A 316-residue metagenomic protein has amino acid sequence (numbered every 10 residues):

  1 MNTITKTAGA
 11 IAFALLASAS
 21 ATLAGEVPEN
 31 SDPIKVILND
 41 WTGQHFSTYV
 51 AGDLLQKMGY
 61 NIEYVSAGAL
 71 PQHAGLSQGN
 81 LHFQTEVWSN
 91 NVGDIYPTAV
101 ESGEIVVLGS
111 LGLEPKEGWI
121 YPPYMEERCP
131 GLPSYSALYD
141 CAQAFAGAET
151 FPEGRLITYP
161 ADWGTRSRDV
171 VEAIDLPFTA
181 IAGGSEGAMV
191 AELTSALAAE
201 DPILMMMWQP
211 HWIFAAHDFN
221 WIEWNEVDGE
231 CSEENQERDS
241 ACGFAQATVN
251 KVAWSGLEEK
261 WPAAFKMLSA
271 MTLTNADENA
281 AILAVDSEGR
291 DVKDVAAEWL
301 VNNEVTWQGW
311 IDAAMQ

Functional and structural regions predicted by a protein language model:
L23-K35, Q56, A146-E153, T306-Q316: Immediate post-signal peptide segment of exported/extracytoplasmic ligand-binding proteins
P28-G43, Y60-V65, E153-I157, L268: Short, well-ordered beta-strand elements
D32-I34, G43, W163-T179, G183-E200 (+2 more regions): An extracytoplasmic/periplasmic, membrane-proximal ligand-sensing/linker region
N39-T42, Y60-G75, I181-E192: Short helix-initiation/N-cap motifs at beta->coil->alpha
T48, A67-G103, E192, W212-A216: Pocket-flanking alpha-helical
L81-T85, I157-E233: Ligand-binding pocket segment of bilobal, Venus flytrap-like solute-binding proteins
E104-L156: A conserved helix-loop-strand patch within extracytoplasmic ligand-binding domains of the periplasmic binding
E117-R128, A247-K260, L283-A284: A bilobed periplasmic-binding-protein/Venus flytrap-type ligand-binding module shared by bacterial periplasmic
